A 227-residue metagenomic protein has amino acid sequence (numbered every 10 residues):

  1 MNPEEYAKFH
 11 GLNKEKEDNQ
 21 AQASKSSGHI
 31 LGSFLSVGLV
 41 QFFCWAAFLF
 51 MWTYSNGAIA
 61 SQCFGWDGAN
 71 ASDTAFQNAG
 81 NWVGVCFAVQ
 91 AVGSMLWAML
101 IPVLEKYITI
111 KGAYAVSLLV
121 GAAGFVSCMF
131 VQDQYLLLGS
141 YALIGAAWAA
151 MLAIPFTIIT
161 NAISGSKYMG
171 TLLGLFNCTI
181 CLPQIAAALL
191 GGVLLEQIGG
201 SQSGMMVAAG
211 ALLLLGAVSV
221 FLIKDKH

Functional and structural regions predicted by a protein language model:
M1-F50, A211-H227: Intracellular loop-helix junctions on the cytosolic face of multi-pass helical membrane proteins
G65-V92, G204: Loop-to-transmembrane helix entry
G80, S166-F176: Loop-to-transmembrane helix entry/capping segments in MFS-fold secondary transporters and related SLC/MFSD carriers
L96-I110, L195: Helix-to-loop junctions at the C-terminal end of transmembrane segments in multipass secondary transporters
L119-Q132: C-terminal ends and interior cores of transmembrane alpha-helices in multi-pass membrane transporters/permeases
M129-Y141: Helix-loop junctions at membrane interfaces in 12-TM secondary transporters
A150-G165: Intracellular juxtamembrane helix-capping segments at the cytosolic ends of symmetry-related transmembrane helices
V193-L213: A membrane-interface helix-boundary motif in multi-pass transporters
